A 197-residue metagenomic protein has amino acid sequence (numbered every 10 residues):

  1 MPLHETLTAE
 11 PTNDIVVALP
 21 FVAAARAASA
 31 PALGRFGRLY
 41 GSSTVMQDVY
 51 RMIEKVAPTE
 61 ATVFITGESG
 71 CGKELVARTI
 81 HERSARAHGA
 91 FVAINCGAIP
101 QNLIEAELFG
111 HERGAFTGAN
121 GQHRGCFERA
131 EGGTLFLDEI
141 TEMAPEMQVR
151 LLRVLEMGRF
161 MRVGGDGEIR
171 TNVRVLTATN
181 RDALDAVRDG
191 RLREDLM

Functional and structural regions predicted by a protein language model:
M1-E54: Conserved ASCE P-loop NTPase core motifs with emphasis on AAA+ ATPases
L7, T12, V16, G70 (+2 more regions): Intrinsically disordered, low-complexity regions of eukaryotic proteins
R38, T44-V45, R51-G118, E128-A144 (+1 more regions): Conserved post-Walker A coupling segment in P-loop NTPases
A85, A115-F127, I140, A144-M147 (+2 more regions): Conserved Walker
L151: Conserved catalytic-loop aspartate of Hanks-type protein kinases
